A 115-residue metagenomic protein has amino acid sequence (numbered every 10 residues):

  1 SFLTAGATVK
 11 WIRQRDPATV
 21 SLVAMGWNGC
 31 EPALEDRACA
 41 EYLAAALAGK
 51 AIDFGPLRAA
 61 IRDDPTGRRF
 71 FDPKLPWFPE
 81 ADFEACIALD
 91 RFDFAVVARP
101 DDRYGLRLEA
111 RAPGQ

Functional and structural regions predicted by a protein language model:
S1-A46: Conserved mixed alpha/beta catalytic, RNA-binding, or beta-rich assembly cores of soluble enzyme, regulatory
L34-Q115: Long, charged alpha-helical interface segments
